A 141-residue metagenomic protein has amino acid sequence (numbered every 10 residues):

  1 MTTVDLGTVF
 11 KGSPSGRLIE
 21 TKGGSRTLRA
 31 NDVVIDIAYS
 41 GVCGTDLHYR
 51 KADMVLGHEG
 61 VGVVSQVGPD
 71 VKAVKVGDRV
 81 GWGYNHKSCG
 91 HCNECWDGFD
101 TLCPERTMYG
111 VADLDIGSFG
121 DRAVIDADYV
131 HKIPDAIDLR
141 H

Functional and structural regions predicted by a protein language model:
M1-V4, L18, D115-I116: Short solvent-exposed loop/turn micro-motifs enriched in small/polar/acidic residues
T2-F10, V33: Short structural boundary motif marking the start of a folded domain
T8-F10, S65, A123, H131: Conserved hydrophobic/aromatic positions in well-ordered beta-strands
V9-L18: Extracellular beta-rich ligand/substrate-recognition surface
S13, G24-S25, A52-G57, V111-D115 (+1 more regions): Short Gly/Pro-enriched turn/cap motifs at secondary-structure boundaries
R26-S40, H48-N93, Y129-I137: Glycine-rich beta-strand-centered segment in the early N-terminal region that forms part of a ligand/cofactor-binding
C43: Conserved Rossmann-like nucleotide-cofactor binding loop
C89-H141: NAD(P)H dinucleotide-binding glycine-rich loop of Rossmann-like/cofactor-binding domains, especially the beta1-alpha1
